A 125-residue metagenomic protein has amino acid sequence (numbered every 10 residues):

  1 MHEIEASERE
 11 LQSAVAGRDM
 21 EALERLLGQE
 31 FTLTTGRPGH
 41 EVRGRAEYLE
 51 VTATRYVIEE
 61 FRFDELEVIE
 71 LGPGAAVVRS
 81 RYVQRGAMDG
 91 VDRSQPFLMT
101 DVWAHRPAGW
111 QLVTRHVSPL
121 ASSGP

Functional and structural regions predicted by a protein language model:
H2-E5, G17-G72, S80, V91-Q95: A solvent-exposed, acidic/Ser-Thr-rich amphipathic alpha-helical stretch
Q12-S13: Amphipathic alpha-helical repeat scaffolds
V68-A76, W103-G109: A short, structured loop/turn motif at beta-sheet edges
R81-Y82, H116: Short, well-ordered beta-to-alpha junction loops that form the rim of enzyme active sites and present histidine/acidic
Y82-Q84, W103: Hydrophobic beta-strand positions in extracellular immunoglobulin-like domains
Q84-R85, P119: Short, surface-exposed beta-strand-loop junctions and turns on beta-sheet-rich folds
P96-P125: Short beta-strand edge/turn micro-motifs at domain boundaries
